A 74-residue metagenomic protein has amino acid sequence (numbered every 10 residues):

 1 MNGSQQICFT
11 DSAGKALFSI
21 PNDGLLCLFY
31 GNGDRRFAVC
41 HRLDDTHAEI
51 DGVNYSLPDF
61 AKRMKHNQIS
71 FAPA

Functional and structural regions predicted by a protein language model:
G3-F29: N-terminal acidic leader/helix
I20-N54, P58-F60: Acidic, low-complexity, intrinsically disordered interaction modules
V53-A74: Intrinsically disordered, low-complexity, charged/polar segments
